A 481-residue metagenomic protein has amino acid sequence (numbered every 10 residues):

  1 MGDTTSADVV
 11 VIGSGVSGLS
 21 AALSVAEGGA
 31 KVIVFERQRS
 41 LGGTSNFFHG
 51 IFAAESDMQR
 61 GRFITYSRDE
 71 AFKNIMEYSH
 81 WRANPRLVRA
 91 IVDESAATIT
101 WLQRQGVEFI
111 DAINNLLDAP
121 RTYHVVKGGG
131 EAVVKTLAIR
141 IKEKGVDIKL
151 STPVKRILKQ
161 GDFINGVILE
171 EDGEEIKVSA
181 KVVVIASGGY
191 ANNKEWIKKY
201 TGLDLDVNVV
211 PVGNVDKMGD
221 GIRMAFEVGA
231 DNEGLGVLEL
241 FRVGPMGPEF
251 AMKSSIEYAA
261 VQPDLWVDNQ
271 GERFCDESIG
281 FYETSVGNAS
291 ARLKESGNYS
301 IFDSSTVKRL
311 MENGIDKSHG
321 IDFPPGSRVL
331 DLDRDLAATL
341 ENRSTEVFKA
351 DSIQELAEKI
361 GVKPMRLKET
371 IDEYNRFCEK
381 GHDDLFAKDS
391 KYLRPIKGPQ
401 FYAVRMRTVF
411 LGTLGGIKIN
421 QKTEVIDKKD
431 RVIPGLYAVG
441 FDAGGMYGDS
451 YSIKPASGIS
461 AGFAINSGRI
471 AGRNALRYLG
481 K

Functional and structural regions predicted by a protein language model:
M1-V9, E27, S450, G480: Extreme N-terminal leader/targeting segments of oxidoreductases
T4, A30-K31, R37-D147, S151 (+6 more regions): Conserved N-terminal/central alpha/beta ligand/cofactor-binding core
V9-V34: N-terminal Rossmann-like FAD-binding beta1-loop-alpha1 element of flavoenzymes
G13, A180, A186-S187, N269 (+1 more regions): Short, well-ordered coil/turn residues at beta-beta hairpins and beta-strand->alpha-helix junctions within
R156, R366-S450, K454: A glycine-rich dinucleotide-binding beta-alpha-beta segment and adjacent secondary-structure elements that constitute
L158-K177, V183: Conserved beta-strand-loop-beta-strand element in the redox core of flavoprotein oxidoreductases
E174, V178-P245, S457, A461-I470 (+1 more regions): Glycine-rich loop(s) and the adjacent beta-strand/alpha-helix scaffold that form part
I222-M224, V228-K359: An anion/pyrophosphate-binding glycine-rich loop and adjacent beta-alpha core in soluble alpha-beta enzymes
